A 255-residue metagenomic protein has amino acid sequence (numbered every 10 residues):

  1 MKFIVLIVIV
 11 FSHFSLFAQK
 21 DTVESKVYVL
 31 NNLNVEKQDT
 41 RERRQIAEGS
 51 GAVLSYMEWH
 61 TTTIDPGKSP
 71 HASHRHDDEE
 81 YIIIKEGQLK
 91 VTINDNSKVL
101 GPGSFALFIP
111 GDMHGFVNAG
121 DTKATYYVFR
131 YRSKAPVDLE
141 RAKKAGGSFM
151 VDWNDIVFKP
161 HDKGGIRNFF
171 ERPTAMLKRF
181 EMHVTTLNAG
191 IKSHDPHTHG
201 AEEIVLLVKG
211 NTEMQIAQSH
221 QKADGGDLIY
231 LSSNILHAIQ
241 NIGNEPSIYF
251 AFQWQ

Functional and structural regions predicted by a protein language model:
M1-T22: Bacterial Sec-dependent N-terminal signal peptides
A18-M57, D121, T125, K134-R179: A short, N-terminal "cap"/entry segment at the start of jelly-roll beta-barrel domains of the cupin/DSBH fold
R43-Q45, H60-R75, N168, H183-H199: Conserved short histidine dyad/triad with adjacent acidic residue
W59-L107: Mid-chain, structured segments of secreted extracytoplasmic proteins
K68, Q88, M113, K123 (+6 more regions): Structural motif
D77-E79, I83-L89, G200-E213, A217: Glycine- and acidic-residue-biased ligand/ion/polar-headgroup-sensing regions
D95-P110, Q218-N234: Short acidic-glycine-tyrosine-enriched beta hairpin
P110-P136, S233-Q255: Ligand-binding loop in jelly-roll beta-barrel domains
